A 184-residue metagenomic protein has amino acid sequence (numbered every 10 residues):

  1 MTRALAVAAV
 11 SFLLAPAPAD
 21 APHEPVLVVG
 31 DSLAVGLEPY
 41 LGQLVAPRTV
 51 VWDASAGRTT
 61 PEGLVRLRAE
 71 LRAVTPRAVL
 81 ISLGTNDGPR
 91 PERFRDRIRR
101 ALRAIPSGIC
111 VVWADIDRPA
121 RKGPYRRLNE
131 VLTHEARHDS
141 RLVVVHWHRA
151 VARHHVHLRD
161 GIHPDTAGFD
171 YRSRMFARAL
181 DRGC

Functional and structural regions predicted by a protein language model:
A4-A15: Bacterial N-terminal signal peptides
L13-T75: Serine-esterase "nucleophile elbow" of acetyl-processing enzymes
V45-T49, L64-C184: Alpha-helical cap/lid subdomain in secreted, periplasmic, or secretory-pathway luminal O-acyl-processing enzymes
